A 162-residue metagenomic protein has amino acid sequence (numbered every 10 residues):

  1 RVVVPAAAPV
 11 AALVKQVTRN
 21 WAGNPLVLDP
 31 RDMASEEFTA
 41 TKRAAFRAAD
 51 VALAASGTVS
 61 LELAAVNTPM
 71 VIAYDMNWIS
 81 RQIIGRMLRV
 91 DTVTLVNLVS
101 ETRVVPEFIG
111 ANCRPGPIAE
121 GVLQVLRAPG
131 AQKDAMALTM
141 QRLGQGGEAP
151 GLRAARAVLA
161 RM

Functional and structural regions predicted by a protein language model:
R1-M162: Nucleotide-activated sugar donor-binding and catalytic core shared by glycosyltransferases and related lipid-linked
